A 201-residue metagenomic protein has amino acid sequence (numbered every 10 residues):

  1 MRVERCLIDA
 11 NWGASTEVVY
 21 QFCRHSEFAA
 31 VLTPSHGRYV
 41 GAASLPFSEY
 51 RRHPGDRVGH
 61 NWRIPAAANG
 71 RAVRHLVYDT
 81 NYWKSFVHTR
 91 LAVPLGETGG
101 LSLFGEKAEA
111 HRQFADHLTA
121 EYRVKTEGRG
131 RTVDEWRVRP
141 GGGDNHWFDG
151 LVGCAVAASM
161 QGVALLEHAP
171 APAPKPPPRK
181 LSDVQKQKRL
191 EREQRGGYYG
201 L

Functional and structural regions predicted by a protein language model:
M1-G130, Q161, A173-L201: Mg2+-dependent endonuclease catalytic cores in nucleic-acid-processing enzymes, primarily RNase H-like
A115-L166: Extracellular low-complexity, Gly/Ser/Thr-rich intrinsically disordered linkers and protease-sensitive activation/hinge
L165-A173: Mixed-charge, glycine-rich, non-catalytic linkers/tails in nucleic-acid processing enzymes
